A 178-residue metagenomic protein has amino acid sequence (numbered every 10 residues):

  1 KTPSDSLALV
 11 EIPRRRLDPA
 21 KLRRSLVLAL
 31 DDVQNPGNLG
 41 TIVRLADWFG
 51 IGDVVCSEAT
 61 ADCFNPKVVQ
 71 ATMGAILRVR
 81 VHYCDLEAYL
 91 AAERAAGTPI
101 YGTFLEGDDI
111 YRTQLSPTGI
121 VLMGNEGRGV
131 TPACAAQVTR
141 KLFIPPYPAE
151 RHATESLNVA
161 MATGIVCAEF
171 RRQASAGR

Functional and structural regions predicted by a protein language model:
K1-K21: Extended, non-globular alpha-helical segments
K1-S4, A95-P99, N158: Short, surface-exposed amphipathic charged segments that create phosphate/polyanion-binding patches used for binding
A8, W48, C63-G74, P132 (+1 more regions): Structured adenosyl-cofactor binding patch, chiefly the S-adenosyl-L-methionine
R14-G107: RNA substrate-binding interface of SAM-dependent RNA methyltransferases
L17, I110, L157: Short clusters of hydrophobic/aromatic residues that line enzyme substrate/ligand-binding pockets
L39-I42, I76, E126-T131, A162: Gly/Ser/Thr-rich beta-alpha loop segments that engage phosphate groups in nucleotides
Y101-T154: Active-site/ligand-binding-proximal alpha/beta "capping" segment
